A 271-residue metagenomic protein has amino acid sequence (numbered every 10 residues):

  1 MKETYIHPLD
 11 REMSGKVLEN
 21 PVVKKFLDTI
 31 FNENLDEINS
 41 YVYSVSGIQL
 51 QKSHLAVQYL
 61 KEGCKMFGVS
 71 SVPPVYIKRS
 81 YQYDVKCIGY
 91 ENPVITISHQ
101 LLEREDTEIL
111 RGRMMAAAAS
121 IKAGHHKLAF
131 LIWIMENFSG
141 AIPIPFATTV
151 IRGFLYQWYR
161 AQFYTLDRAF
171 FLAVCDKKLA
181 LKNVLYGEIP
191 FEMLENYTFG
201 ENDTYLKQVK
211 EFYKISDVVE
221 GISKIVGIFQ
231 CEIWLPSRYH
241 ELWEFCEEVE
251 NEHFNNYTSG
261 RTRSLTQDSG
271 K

Functional and structural regions predicted by a protein language model:
M1-E91, L101, G153, Y159 (+6 more regions): Hydrophobic or amphipathic, alpha-helical segments that drive membrane association/targeting
E19-N32, L131-F154, F212-I233, S237: Alpha-helical membrane-targeting segments
E62, G112-R113, R168-L172: Short amphipathic alpha-helical coupling elements at transmembrane boundaries
P74, K127-I132, D176-L185: Acidic/histidine metal-binding catalytic segments
I95, T107-M115, S120-I121: Active-site alpha-helix of zinc metalloproteases
R104, A117-N137: Catalytic Zn2+-binding segment of zinc metalloproteases
S139-Y197: Metalloprotease/metallohydrolase-associated module, dominated by Zn2+-dependent proteases
Y159, L179-C246: Long, well-structured alpha-helical subdomains associated with metal-dependent extracellular/ecto-lumenal hydrolases
